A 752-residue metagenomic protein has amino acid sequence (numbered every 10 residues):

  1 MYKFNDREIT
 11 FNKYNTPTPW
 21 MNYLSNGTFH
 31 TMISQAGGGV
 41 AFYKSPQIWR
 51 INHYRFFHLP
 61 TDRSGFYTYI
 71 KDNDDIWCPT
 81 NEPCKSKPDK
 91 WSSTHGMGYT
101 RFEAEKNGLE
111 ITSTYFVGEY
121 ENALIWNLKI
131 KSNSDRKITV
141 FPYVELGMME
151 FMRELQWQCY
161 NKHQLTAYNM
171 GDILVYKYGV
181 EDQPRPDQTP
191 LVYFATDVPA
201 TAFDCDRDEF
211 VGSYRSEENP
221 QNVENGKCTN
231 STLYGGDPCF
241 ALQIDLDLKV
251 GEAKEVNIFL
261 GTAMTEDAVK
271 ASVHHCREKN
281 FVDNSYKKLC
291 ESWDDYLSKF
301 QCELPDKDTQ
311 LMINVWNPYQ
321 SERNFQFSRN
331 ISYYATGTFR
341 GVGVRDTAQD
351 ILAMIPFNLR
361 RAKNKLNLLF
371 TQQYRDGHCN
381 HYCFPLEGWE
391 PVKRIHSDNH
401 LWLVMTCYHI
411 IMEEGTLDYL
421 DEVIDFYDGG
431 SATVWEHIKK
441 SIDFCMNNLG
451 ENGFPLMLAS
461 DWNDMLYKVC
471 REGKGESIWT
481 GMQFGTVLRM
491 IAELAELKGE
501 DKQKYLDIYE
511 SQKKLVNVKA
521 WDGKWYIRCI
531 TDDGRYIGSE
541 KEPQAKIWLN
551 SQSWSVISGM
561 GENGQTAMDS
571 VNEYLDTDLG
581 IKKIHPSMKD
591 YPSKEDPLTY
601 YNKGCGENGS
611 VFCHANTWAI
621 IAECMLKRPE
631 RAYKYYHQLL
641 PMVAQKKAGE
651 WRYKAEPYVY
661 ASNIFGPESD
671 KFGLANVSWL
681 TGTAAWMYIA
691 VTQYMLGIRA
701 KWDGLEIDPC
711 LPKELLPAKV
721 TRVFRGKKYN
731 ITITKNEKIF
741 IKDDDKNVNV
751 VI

Functional and structural regions predicted by a protein language model:
M1-D346, R360, K365-L368, H409-E413 (+5 more regions): Anionic coordination/interaction segments
K131-R136, E266-K270, E413-Y427, L488-L506 (+1 more regions): Inter-helical turn/loop segments and adjacent helix faces that build the functional surface of alpha-helical bundle
Y143, Y160, N380-H381, G485-L598 (+3 more regions): Catalytic cores of carbohydrate-active enzymes
E303-V315, F357-R360, L369-H378, Y408-S477 (+3 more regions): Active-site acid/base region of carbohydrate-active enzymes
S332-G341, C379-N399, Y427-G429, N452-E476 (+3 more regions): Carbohydrate-binding/catalytic loop surfaces
V342-T347, I351-G453, I478-G481, G485 (+6 more regions): Aromatic-rich carbohydrate-recognition surfaces in CAZymes
G538-E573, N616, I620-L626, Y635 (+3 more regions): Aromatic (Trp/Tyr) and acidic
A700-N730: Surface beta-strand/loop "capping" patches
